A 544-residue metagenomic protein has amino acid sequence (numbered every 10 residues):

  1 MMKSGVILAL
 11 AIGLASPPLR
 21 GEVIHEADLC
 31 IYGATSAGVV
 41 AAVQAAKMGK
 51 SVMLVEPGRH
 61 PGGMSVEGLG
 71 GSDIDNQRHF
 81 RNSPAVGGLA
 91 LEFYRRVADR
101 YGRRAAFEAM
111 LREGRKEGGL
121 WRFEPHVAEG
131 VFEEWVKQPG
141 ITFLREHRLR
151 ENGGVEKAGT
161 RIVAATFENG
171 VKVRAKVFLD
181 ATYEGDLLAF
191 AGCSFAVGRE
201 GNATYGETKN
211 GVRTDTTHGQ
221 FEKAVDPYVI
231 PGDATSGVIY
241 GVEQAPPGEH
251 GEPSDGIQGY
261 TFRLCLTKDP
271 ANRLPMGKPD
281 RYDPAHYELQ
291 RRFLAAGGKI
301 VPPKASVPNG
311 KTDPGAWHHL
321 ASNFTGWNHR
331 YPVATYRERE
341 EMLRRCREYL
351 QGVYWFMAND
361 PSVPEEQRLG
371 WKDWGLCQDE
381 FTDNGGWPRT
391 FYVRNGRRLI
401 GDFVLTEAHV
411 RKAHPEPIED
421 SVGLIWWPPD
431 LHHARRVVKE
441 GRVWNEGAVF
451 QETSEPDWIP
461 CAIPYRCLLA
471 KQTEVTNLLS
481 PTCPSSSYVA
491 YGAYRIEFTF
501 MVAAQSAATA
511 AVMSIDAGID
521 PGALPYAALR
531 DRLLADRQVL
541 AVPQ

Functional and structural regions predicted by a protein language model:
G5-S16: Bacterial N-terminal signal peptides
I24-T35: Beta1/beta-strand and adjacent pyrophosphate-binding region of the FAD-binding site in flavoprotein oxidoreductases
C30, N76-S83, K116-R122, R174 (+2 more regions): Second-shell loop/turn segments in exported
G38: N-terminal Rossmann-fold NAD(P) dinucleotide-binding loop
A45: Aromatic pocket-lining residues of Rossmann-like dinucleotide-binding sites
K50-S51, E56-G154, A196, T204-G206 (+1 more regions): Conserved N-terminal/central alpha/beta ligand/cofactor-binding core
E129, V163-A164, V171-V177, A181-P543: Flavin (FAD/FMN)-binding glycine-rich loop and adjacent Rossmann-like elements that form
